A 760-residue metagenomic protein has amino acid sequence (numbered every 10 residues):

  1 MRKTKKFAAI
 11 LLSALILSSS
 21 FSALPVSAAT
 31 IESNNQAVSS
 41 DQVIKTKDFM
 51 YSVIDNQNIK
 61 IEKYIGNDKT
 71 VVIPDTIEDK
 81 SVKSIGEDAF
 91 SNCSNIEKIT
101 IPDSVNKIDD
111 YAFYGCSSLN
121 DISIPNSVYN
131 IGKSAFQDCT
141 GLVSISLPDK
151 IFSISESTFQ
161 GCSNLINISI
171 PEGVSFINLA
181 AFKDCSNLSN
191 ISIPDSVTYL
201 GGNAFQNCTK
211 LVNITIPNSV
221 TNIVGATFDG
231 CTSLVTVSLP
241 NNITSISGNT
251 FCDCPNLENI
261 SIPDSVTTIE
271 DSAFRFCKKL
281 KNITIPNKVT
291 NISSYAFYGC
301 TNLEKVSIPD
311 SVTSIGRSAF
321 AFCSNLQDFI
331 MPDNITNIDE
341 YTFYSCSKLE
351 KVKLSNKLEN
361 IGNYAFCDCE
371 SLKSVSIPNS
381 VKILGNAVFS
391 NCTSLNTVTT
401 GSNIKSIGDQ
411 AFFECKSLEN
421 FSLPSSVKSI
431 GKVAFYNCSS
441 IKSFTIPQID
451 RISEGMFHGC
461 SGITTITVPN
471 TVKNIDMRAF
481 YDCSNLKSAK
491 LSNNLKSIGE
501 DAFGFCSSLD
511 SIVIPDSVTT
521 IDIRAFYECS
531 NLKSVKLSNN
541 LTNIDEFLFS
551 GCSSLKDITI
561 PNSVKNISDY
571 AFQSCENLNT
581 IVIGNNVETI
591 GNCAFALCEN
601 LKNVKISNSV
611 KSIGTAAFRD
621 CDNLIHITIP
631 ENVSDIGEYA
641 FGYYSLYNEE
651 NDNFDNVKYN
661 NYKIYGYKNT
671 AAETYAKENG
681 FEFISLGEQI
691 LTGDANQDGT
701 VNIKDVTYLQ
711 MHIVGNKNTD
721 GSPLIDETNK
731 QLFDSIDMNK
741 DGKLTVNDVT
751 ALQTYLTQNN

Functional and structural regions predicted by a protein language model:
R2-V26: Sec-dependent N-terminal signal peptides of Gram-positive bacterial secreted proteins and lipoproteins
S18-S40: Sec-dependent signal peptide cleavage junction
A23-P25, G687-N760: Cellulosome-associated attachment modules in secreted, modular CAZymes
T30, K663-Q689: Extracellular/surface-exposed low-complexity segments
I44-D55, I446, I690-V701: Disulfide-bonded cysteine-rich modules in secreted/extracellular proteins, activating on the conserved Cys frameworks
D48-M50, I54-Q57, G66-K83, S94-K107 (+25 more regions): Structural signature of tandem-repeat unit edges
K60-E62: Conserved functional micro-motifs across diverse proteins
G86-A89, D109-Y114, G132-Q137, S155-Q160 (+24 more regions): Consensus positions within tandem repeat domains that build extended binding/scaffold surfaces
